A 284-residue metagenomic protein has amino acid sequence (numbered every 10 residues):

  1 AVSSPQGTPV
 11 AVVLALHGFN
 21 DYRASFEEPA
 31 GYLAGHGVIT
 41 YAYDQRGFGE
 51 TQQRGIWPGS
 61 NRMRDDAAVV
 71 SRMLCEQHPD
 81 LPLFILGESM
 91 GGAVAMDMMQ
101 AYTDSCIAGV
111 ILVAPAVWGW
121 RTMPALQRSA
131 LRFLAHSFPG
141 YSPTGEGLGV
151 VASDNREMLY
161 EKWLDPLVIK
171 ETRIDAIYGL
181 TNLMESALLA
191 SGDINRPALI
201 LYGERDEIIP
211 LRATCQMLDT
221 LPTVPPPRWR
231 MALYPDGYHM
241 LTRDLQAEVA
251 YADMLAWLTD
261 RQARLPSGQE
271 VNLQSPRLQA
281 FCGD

Functional and structural regions predicted by a protein language model:
V10, G18-D21: Active-site glycine-rich loops that stabilize anionic/oxyanionic intermediates across multiple enzyme folds
N20-R23, F48-H78, P82: Catalytic nucleophile-loop/oxyanion-hole region of alpha/beta-hydrolase and closely related hydrolase-like folds
A30-R54: Conserved alpha/beta-hydrolase
E88-R173: Alpha/beta-hydrolase-fold enzymes
I194, I200-Y202, D206: Short beta-strand/loop motif that positions the catalytic acidic residue of the alpha/beta-hydrolase fold
R196, P210-T220: Short alpha-helix in the alpha/beta-hydrolase fold that links the catalytic acid
R205-I209, M240: Acidic catalytic loop of the alpha/beta-hydrolase fold
R228-D284: Catalytic active-site module of serine/aspartate enzymes centered on a nucleophile-bearing elbow/loop
